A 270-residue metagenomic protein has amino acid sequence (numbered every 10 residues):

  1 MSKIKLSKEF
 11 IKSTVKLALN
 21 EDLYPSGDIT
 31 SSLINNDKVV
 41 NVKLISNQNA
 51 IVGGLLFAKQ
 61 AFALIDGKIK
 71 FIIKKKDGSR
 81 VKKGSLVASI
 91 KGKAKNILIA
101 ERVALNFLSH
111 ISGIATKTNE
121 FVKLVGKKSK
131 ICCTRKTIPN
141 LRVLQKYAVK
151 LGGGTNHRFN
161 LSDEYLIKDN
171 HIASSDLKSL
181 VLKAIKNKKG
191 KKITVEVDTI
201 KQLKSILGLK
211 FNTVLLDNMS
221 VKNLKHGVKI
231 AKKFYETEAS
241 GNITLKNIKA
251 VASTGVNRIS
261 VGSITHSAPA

Functional and structural regions predicted by a protein language model:
S2-L209, T213, K222-I230, Y235-A239 (+3 more regions): Acidic/glycine-rich phosphate/pyrophosphate-binding loops and surrounding catalytic core that coordinate Mg2+
L216: Active-site core of metal-dependent hydrolases
M219: Glycine/alanine-rich phosphate-binding loops at beta-alpha junctions
